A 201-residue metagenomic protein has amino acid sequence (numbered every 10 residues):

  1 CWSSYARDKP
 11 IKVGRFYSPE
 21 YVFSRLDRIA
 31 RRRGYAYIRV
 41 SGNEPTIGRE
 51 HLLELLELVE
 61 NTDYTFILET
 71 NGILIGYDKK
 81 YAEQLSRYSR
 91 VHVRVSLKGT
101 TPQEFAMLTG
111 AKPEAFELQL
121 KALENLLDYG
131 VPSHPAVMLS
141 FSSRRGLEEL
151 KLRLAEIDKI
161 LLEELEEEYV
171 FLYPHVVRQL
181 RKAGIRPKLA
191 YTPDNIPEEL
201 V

Functional and structural regions predicted by a protein language model:
W2-E69, I73-R87: Conserved Radical SAM active-site core
S24, R28, E83, Q103 (+4 more regions): Charged/polar, solvent-exposed surface patches and flexible loops
R32-T62, L74-D78, V95-L127, V131-R153: Conserved glycine-rich "GG(E/T)P / GGGxP" loop and the immediately following alpha-helix in the radical SAM core
I67-E69, R94, H134, E166: Structural detector of well-ordered beta-strand residues that form the stable sheet scaffold of enzyme domains
L85-R90, Y129: Intrinsically disordered, low-complexity, charge-dense segments enriched in Lys/Arg and Glu/Asp interspersed
Y88-T101, E164-V170: Non-cysteine beta-strand/loop elements that form the S-adenosyl-L-methionine
K121-V201: Auxiliary Fe-S-binding modules of radical SAM enzymes
